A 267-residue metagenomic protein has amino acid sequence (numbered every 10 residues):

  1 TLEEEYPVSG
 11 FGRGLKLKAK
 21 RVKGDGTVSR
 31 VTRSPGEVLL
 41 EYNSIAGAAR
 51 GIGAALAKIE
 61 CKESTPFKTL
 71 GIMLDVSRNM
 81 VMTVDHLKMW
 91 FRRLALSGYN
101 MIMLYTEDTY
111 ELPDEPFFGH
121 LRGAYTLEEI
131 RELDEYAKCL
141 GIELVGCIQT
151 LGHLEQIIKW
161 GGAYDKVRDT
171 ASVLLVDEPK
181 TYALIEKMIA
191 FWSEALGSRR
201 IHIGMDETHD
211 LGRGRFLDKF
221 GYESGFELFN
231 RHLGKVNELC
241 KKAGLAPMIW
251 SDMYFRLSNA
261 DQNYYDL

Functional and structural regions predicted by a protein language model:
T1-E63, I249-L267: Acidic, contiguous N-terminal accessory segments
S34-M248: Feature activates predominantly on carbohydrate-active enzymes
